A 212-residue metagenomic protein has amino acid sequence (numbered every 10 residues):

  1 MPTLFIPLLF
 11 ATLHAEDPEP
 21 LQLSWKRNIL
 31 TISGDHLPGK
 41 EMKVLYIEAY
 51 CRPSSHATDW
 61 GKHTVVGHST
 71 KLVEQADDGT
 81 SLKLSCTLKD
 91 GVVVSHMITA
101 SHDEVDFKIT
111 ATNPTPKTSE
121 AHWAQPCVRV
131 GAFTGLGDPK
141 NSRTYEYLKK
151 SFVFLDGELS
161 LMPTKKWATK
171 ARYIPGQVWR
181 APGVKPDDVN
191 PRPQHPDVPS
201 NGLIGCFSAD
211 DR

Functional and structural regions predicted by a protein language model:
P2-T12: Sec-dependent N-terminal signal peptides
D17-L72: Acidic-aromatic substrate-binding/catalytic surfaces of carbohydrate-active enzymes
L30-D35, T80-T87, C206: Generic recognition of long tandem-repeat/solenoid scaffolds
L37-M42, Y50-P53, V92, E104-V105 (+1 more regions): Primarily extracytoplasmic ectodomains and periplasmic/lumenal surface modules that are beta-strand-rich
G39, Q75-D77, A100-D103, P114-P116 (+1 more regions): A short, structured loop/turn motif at beta-sheet edges
S55-H102, H122, F133: Extended, loop-rich substrate-binding clefts of extracytoplasmic carbohydrate-active enzymes
A100-S101, V105-K149: Acidic (Asp/Glu-rich), glycine- and aromatic
Y145-R212: A contiguous, surface-exposed recognition patch within enzymatic or periplasmic domains that forms
